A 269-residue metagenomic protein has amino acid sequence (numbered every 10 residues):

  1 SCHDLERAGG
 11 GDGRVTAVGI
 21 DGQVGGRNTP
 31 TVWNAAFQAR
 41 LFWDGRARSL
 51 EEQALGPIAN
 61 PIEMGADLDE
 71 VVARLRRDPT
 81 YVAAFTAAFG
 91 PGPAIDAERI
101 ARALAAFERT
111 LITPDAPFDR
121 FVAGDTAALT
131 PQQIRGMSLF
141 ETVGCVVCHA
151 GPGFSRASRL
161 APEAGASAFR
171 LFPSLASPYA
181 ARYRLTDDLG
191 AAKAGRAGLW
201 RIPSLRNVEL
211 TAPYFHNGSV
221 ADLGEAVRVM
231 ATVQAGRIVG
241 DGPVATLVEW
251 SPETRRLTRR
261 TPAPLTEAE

Functional and structural regions predicted by a protein language model:
S1-G56, D119-G242: Short glycine/threonine-rich turn/loop motifs
G65-I134, S138, A150-A161, E249-E269: Post-cleavage N-terminal segment of exported redox proteins
G236-R256: Short glycine/proline-rich, acidic loop/turn segments that cap or connect secondary-structure elements
